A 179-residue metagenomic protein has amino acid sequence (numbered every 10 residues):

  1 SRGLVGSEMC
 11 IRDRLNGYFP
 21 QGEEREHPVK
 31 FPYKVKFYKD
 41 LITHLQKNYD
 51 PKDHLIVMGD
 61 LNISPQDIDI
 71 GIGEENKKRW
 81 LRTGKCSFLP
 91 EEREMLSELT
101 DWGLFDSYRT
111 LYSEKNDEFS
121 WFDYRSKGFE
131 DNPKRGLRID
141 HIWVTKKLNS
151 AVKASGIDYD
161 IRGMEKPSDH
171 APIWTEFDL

Functional and structural regions predicted by a protein language model:
S1-D13: Single conserved hydrophobic/aromatic residue that forms the stacking wall/gate of nucleotide- or nucleobase-binding
S7, F129-A151, F177: Conserved beta strand-loop-helix elements of the APE1-like EEP
R12-E24, M58, H170: Active-site-proximal beta-strand elements of phosphoester/diester hydrolases
F19-E24, N62-S64, Y112-E114, L148-N149 (+1 more regions): Short, solvent-exposed loop/turn segments at secondary-structure junctions
F19-Y38, R79-G84: Surface-exposed cleft-lining segments at the edges of enzyme active sites
F37-I139: Metal-dependent phosphoesterases centered on the DNase I-like endonuclease/exonuclease/phosphatase
G156-L179: Surface polyanion/phosphate-binding segment centered on an Asp-His-Pro turn
